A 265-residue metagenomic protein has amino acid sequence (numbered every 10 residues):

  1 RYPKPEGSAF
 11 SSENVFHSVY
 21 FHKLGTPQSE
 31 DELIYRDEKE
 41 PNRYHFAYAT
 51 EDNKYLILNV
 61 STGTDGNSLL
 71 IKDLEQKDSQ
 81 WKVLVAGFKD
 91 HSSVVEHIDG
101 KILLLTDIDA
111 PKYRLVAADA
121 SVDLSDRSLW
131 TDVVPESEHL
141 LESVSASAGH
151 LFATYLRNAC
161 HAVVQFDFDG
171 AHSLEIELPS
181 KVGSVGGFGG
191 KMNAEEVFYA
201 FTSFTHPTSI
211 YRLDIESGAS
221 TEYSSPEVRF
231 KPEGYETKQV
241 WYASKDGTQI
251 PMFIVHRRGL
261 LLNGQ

Functional and structural regions predicted by a protein language model:
R1-P5, D99-I108, L141, S145 (+2 more regions): Extended, non-catalytic structural segments that build the interaction scaffolds of large macromolecular assemblies
R1-V15, S61: Short, conserved, GDST-rich strand-edge loop motifs in beta-rich repeat architectures
E13-T26, L70-L74, V116-A120, F168 (+1 more regions): Beta-propeller blade signature
K23-E38: A short, charged helix-loop
R43-D73, D78-H97, D132, S143 (+3 more regions): Non-catalytic accessory segments flanking enzyme active sites
A110, V122-S125, F166-H172: Alpha/beta-hydrolase-fold serine-hydrolase catalytic core, especially in secreted/extracellular enzymes
A117, L124-S147, A153: Generic long, charged, amphipathic alpha-helical segments
